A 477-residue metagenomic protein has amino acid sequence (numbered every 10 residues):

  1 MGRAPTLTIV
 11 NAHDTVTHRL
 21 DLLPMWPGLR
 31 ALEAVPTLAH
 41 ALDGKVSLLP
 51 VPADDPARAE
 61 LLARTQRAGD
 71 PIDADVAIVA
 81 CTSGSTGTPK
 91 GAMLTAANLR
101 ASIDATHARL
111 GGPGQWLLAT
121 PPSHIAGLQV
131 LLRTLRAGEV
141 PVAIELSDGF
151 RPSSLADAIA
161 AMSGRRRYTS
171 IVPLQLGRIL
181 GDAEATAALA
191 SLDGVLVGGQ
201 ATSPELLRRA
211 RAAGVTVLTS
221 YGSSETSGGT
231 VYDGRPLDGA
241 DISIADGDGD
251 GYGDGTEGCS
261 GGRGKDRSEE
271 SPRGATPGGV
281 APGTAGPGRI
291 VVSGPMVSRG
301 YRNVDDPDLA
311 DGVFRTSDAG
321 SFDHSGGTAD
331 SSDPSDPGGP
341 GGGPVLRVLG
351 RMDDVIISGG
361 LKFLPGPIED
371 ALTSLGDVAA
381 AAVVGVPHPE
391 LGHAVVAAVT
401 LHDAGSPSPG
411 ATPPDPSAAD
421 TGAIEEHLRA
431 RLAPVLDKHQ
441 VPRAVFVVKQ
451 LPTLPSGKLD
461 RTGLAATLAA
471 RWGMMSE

Functional and structural regions predicted by a protein language model:
I9-V16, M25-A39, A119-E139, G457: Conserved coil-to-alpha-helix start sites within the AMP-binding
L20-L32, R64-C81, G112-Q115: Conserved pre-ATP/AMP-binding loop-to-beta segment of ANL
D75-H107, G111: Conserved AMP-binding A3 loop
A96-S102, Q115-R178, L218: AMP-binding/adenylate-forming
G181-D233, S268-S271: Gly/Ser/Thr-rich phosphate-binding loop
P236, G251, G255-G258, E269-D311 (+1 more regions): Conserved ATP/PPi-binding loop(s) of AMP-dependent carboxylate-activating enzymes
G258-G262, E270, G294, G300 (+2 more regions): AMP-binding/adenylate-forming catalytic core of the ANL superfamily
L436-L459: AMP-binding/adenylate-forming catalytic domain of the ANL superfamily
